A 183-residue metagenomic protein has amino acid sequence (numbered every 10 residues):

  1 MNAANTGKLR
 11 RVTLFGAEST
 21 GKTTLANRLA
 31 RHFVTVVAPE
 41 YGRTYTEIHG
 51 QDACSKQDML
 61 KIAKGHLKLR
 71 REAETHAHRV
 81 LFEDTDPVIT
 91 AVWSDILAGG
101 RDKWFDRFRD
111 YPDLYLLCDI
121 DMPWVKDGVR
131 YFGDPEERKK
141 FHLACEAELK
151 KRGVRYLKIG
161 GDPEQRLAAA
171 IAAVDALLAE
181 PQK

Functional and structural regions predicted by a protein language model:
N2-L9: Phosphate-binding P-loop
L14: Hydrophobic anchor at the beta1->P-loop junction of P-loop NTPases
E18: The conserved Walker
K22: Conserved lysine of the Walker
N27-R71: Conserved substrate/cofactor phosphate-moiety recognition/catalytic segment in nucleotide-dependent phosphotransferases
L60-D110, V125: Glycine-rich phosphate-binding loop used to anchor ATP phosphates in small-molecule kinases, encompassing both
A98-Q165, A169-I171, L178: A glycine- and Lys/Arg-enriched "phosphate-lid" helix/loop adjacent to the NTP-binding pocket of small-molecule kinases
